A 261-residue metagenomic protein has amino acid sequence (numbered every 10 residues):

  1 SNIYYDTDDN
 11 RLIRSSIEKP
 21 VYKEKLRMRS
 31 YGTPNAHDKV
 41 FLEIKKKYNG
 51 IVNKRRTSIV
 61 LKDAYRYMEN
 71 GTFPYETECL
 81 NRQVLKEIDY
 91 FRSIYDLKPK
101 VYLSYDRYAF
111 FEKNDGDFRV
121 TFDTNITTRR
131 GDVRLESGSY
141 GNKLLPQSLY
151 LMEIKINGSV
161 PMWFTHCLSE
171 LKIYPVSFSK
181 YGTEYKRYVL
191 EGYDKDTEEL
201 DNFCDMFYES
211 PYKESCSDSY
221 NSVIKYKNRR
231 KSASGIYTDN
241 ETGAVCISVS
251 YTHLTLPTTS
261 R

Functional and structural regions predicted by a protein language model:
S1-S250: Phosphate-end processing signature that detects enzymes handling 5′-triphosphorylated RNA and polyphosphate
Y251-T258: Conserved small/polar residues in nucleotide/adenosyl-binding loops
